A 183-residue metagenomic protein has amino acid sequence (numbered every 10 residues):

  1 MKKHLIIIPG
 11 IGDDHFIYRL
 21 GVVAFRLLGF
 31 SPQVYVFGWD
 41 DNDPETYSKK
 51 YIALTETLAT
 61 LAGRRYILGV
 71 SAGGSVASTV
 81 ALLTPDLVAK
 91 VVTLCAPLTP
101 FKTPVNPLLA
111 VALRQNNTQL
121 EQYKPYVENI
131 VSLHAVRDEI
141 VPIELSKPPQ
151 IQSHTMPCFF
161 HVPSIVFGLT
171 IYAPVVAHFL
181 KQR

Functional and structural regions predicted by a protein language model:
M1-K3: Proline/glycine-enriched tight loop/beta-turn segments at coil->beta junctions that connect or precede beta-strands
L5, F16-I17, F25, P32-Y35 (+2 more regions): Serine-dependent carboxylesterase/thioesterase catalytic core of lipase-like alpha/beta-hydrolase/SGNH enzymes
G10-D13: Active-site glycine-rich loops that stabilize anionic/oxyanionic intermediates across multiple enzyme folds
G29, F101-L109, A173-R183: Membrane-interface amphipathic segments in extracytoplasmic regions
V36-E45: Short beta->alpha junction loops
N42, P100-F101, I140, P163: Generic structural signal for helix capping and beta-alpha/helix-loop junctions
P125-R183: C-terminal catalytic-base region of ester-bond hydrolases, centering on the histidine of the charge-relay
